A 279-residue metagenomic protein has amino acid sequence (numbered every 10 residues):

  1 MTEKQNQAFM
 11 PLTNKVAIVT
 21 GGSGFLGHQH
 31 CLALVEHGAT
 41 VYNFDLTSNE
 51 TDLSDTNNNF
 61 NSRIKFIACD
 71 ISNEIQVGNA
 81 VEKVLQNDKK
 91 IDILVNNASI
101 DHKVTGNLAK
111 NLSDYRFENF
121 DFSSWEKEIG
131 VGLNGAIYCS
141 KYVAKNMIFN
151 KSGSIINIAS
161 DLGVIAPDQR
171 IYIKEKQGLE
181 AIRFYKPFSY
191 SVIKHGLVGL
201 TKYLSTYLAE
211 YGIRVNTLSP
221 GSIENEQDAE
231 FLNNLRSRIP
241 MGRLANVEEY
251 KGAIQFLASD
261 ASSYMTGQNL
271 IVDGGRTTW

Functional and structural regions predicted by a protein language model:
T2-F9, D114, K174-E175, S237 (+2 more regions): Short C-terminal tail/terminal secondary-structure segment of NAD(P)H-dependent dehydrogenase/reductase domains
F9-Y42, L204: Canonical Rossmann dinucleotide-binding motif of NAD(H)/NADP(H)-dependent dehydrogenases/reductases, specifically
H37-L53: Conserved glycine-rich Rossmann-like NAD(P)H-binding loop of the short-chain dehydrogenase/reductase
D114-F122, I156-G196, T201-A209: Catalytic loop of short-chain dehydrogenase/reductase
K145, T206-Y207, S263: Alpha-helical segment proximal to the catalytic Tyr-Lys
A209, R214, M265-G267: Short, small/polar-rich loop/turn modules that mediate ligand/substrate recognition or access, typified
I239-Y250, A261: A conserved structural motif in NAD(P)-dependent oxidoreductases
